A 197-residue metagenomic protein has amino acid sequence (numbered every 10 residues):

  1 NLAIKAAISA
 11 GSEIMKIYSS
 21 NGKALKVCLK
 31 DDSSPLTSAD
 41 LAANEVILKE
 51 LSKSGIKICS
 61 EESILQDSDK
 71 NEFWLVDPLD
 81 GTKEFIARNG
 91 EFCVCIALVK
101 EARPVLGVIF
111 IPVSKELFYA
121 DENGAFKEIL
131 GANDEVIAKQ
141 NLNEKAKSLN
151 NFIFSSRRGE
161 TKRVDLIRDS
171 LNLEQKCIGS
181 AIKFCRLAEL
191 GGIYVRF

Functional and structural regions predicted by a protein language model:
N1-L79, L166: N-terminal subdomain of lithium-sensitive/metallo-dependent phosphomonoesterases centered on the IMPase/IPPase/PAP
I14, D40, L51, T82 (+4 more regions): Residue-level signal for inorganic ion chemistry
C28, Q66-S68, A87, E144-S148: Solvent-exposed alpha-helices and their adjacent loops that cap or buttress functional pockets in soluble metabolic
D32, S63, L130, R158 (+1 more regions): Residues that form or immediately flank small-molecule/cofactor binding pockets and catalytic motifs
D69-L130: DPxDG-like acidic metal-binding loop motif
A132-S148: Conserved beta-loop-beta connector loops within the AMP-binding
N143-F197: An extended, acidic
